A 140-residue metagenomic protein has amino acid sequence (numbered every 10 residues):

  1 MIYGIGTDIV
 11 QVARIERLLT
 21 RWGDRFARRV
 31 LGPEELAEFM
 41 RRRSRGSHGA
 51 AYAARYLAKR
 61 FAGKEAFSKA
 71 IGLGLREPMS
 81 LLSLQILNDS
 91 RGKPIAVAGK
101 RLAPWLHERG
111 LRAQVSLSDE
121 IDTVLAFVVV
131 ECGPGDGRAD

Functional and structural regions predicted by a protein language model:
M1-D140: Core catalytic alpha/beta fold that binds nucleotide/phospho-ligands
